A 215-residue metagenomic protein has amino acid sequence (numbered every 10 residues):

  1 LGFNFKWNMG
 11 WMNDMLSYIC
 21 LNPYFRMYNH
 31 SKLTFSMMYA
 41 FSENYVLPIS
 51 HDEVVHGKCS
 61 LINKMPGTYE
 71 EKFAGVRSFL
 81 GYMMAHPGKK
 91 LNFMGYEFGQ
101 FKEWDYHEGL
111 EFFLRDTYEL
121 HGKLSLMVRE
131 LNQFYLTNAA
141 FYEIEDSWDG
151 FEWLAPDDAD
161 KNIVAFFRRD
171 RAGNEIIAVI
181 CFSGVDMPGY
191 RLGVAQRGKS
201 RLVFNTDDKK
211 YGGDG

Functional and structural regions predicted by a protein language model:
L1-P66, E70-F73, R77-S78, A85 (+1 more regions): Glycan-recognition surfaces
F25-Y28, G57-N92, Y96-G215: Carbohydrate-interacting/catalytic domains
